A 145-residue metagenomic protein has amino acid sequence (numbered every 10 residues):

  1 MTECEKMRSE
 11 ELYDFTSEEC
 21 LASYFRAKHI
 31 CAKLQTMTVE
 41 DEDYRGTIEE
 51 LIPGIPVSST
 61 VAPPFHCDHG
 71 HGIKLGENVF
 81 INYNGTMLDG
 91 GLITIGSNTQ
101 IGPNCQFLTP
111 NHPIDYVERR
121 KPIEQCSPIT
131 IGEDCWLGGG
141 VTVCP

Functional and structural regions predicted by a protein language model:
M1-S58: Terminal amphipathic alpha-helical/low-complexity segments used for targeting or macromolecular assembly
M7, S59-T60, N78, D115: General secondary-structure edge motif
I52-I55, S59, P63-G72: A glycine-rich, hydrophobic loop/mini-helix early in the fold
F65-L75, F80-P145: Flexible, glycine/small-residue-enriched loop-and-beta-strand segment within the central core of proteins
